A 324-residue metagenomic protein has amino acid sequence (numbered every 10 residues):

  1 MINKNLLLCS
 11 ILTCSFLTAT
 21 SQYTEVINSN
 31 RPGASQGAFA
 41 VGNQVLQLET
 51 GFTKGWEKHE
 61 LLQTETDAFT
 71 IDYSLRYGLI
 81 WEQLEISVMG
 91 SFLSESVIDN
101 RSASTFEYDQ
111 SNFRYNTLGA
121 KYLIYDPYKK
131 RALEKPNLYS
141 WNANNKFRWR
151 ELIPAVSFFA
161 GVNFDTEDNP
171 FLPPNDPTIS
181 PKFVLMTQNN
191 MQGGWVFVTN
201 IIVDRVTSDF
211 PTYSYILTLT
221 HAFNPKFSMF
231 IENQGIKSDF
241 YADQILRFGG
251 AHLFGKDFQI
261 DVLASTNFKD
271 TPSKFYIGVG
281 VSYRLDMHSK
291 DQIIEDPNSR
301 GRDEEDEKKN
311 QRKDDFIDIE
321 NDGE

Functional and structural regions predicted by a protein language model:
M1-I27: Bacterial Sec-dependent N-terminal signal peptides
Q22-V206, F210-L263, N267-E324: Transmembrane beta-barrel domains of Gram-negative outer membranes and organellar outer membranes
